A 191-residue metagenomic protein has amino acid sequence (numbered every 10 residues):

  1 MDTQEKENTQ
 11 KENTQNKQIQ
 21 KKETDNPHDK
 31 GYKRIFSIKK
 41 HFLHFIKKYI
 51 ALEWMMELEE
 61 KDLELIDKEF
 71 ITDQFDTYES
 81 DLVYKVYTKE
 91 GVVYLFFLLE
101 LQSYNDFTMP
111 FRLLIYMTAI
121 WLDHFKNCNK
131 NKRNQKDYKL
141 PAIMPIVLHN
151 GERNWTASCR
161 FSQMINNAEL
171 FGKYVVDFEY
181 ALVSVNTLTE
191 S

Functional and structural regions predicted by a protein language model:
M1-S191: Conserved single-residue anchors adjacent to enzymatic active/cofactor-binding motifs
